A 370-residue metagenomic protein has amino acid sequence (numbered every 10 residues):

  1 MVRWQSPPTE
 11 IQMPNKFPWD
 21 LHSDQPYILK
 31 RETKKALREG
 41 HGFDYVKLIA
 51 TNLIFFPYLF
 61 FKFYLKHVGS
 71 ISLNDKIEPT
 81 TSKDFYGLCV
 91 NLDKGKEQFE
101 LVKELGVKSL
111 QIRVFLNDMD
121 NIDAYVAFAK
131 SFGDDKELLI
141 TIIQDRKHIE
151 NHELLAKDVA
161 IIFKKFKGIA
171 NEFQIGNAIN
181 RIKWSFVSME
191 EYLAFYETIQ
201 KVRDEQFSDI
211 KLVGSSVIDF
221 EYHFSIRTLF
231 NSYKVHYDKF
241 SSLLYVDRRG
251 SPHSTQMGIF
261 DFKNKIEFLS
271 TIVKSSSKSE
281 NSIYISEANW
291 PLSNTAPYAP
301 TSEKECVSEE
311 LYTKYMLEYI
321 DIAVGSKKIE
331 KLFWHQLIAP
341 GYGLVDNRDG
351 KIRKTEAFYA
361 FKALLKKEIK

Functional and structural regions predicted by a protein language model:
P8-Y58, F63, G69-S70, N74-K76 (+1 more regions): Aromatic- and carboxylate-lined catalytic core of secreted/periplasmic carbohydrate-active enzymes
D75, K96-K165, V187-S216, M257-I266 (+1 more regions): Aromatic-lined substrate-binding rim segments of carbohydrate-active enzymes
K83-K94, Q144-E153, S302-E309: Active-site mouth loops of central-metabolism enzymes
D84-V90, K108-I112, K136-I142, N171-I175 (+4 more regions): Hydrophobic faces of well-ordered beta-strands that scaffold small-molecule active sites in alpha/beta enzyme cores
N91-D93, F115-N117, I143-K147, I175-N180 (+4 more regions): Active-site beta-loop-alpha junctions enriched in small/polar residues
F132-D135, K165-I169, T198-I210, F268-N281 (+3 more regions): A structural motif corresponding to the C-terminal end of an alpha-helix and its immediate exit/capping segment
A160-I175, L229-S241, Y245, I320-K331: Structural recognition of alpha->loop->beta junctions
E190-Y319: Noncatalytic carbohydrate-binding groove/subsite architecture in carbohydrate-active enzymes
